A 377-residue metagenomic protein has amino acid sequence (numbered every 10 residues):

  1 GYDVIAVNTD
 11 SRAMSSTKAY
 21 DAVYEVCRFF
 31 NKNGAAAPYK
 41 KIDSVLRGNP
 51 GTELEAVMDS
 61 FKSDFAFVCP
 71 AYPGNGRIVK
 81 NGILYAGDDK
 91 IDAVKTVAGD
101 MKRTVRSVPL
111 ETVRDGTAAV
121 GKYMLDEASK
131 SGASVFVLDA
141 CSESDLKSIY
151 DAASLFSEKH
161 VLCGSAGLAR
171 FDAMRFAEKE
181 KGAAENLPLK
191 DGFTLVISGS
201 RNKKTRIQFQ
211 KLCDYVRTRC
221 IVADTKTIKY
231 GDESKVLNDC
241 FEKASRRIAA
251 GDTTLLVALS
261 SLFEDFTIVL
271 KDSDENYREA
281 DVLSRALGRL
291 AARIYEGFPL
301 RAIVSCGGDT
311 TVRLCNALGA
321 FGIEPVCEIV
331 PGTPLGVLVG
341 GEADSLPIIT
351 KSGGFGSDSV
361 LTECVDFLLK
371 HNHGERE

Functional and structural regions predicted by a protein language model:
G1-S11, V337-G374: A structural-propensity feature for long, helix-poor, extended segments
Y2-P38, E264-E275: Phosphate/nucleotide-donor binding subsite
D3, K18-A19, C27-P38, I42-H160 (+2 more regions): Cap/lid and interdomain-hinge subdomains that line or gate substrate/regulatory clefts in soluble alpha/beta enzymes
A6-D10, K40-K41, F67-Y72, F136-C141 (+5 more regions): Short beta-strand segments
A119-S129, A133, D139-V222: Accessory terminal and edge-of-domain segments that mediate assembly/interaction and cofactor placement around
R170, D239, K243-S245, K271-P325: Catalytic cores of soluble, metal-dependent hydrolases
N186-L187, D191-L283: Redox- and metal-dependent alpha/beta enzyme cores, enriched for Fe-S-associated oxidoreductases and cofactor-handling
L300, C306-V360: Conserved, well-ordered active-site substructure
